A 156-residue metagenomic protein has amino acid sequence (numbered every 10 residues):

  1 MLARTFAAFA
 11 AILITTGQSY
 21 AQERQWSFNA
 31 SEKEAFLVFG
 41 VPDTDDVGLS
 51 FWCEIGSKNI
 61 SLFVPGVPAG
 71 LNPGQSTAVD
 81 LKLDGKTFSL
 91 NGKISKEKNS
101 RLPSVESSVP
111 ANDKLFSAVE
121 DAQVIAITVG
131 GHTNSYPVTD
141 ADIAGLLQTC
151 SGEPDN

Functional and structural regions predicted by a protein language model:
T5-I14: Sec-dependent N-terminal signal peptides
T16-Q22: Sec/Tat signal peptide C-region and signal peptidase I cleavage site
Q22-Q75: An ectodomain-focused feature that recognizes extracytoplasmic/extracellular
L37, V79-L81, V124-I127: Short polybasic amphipathic segments
S76-F88: Extended low-complexity, serine/threonine- and proline-enriched intrinsically disordered segments
G85-N156: Internal interaction segment
